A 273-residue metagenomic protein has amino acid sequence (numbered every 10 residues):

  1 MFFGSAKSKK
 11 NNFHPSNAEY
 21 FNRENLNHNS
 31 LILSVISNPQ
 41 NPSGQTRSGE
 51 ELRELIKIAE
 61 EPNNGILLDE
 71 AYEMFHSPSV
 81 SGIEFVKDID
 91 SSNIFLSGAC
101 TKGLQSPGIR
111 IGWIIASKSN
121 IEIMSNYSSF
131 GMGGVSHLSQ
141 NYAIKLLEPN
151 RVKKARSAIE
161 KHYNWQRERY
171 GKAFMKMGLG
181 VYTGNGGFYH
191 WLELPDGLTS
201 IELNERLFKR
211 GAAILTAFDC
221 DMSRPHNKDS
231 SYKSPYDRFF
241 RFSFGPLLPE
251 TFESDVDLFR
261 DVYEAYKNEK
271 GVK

Functional and structural regions predicted by a protein language model:
M1-K273: PLP-dependent class I/II
